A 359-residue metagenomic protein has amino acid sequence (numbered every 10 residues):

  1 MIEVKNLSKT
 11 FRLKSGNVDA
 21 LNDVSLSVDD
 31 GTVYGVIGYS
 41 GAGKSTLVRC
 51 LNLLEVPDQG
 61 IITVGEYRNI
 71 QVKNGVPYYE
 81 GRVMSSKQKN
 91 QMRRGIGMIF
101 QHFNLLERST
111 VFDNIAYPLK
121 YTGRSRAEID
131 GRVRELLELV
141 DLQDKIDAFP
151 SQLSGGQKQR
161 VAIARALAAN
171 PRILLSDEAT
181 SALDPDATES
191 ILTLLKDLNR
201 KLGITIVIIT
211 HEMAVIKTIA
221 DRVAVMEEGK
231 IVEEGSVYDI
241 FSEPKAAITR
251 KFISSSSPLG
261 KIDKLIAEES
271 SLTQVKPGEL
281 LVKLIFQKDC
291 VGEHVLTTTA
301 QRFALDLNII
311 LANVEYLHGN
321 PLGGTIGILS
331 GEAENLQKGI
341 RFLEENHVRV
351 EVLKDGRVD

Functional and structural regions predicted by a protein language model:
I37-Y39: The feature captures the beta-strand-to-loop junction immediately N-terminal to the Walker
N52: Helix-to-loop junction immediately C-terminal to a conserved catalytic motif
G60-E80: Conserved ABC transporter NBD signature motif
I70, A116, K120, A127-D144: Conserved ABC ATPase "signature" region
F149-L153, Q157: Conserved ABC ATPase signature
A168-R172: A short, proline-enriched helix->beta-strand linker immediately N-terminal to the Walker B motif in ABC-type P-loop
E234-G235, E243: ABC ATPase "signature
